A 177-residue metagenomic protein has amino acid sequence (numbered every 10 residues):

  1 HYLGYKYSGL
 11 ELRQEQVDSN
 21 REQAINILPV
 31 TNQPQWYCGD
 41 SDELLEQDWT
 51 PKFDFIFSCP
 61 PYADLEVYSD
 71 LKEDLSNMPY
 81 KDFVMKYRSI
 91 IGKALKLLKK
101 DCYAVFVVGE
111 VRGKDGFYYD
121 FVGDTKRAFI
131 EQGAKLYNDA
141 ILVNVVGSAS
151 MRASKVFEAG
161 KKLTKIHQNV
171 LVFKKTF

Functional and structural regions predicted by a protein language model:
H1-F177: Class I S-adenosyl-L-methionine-dependent methyltransferase catalytic core
